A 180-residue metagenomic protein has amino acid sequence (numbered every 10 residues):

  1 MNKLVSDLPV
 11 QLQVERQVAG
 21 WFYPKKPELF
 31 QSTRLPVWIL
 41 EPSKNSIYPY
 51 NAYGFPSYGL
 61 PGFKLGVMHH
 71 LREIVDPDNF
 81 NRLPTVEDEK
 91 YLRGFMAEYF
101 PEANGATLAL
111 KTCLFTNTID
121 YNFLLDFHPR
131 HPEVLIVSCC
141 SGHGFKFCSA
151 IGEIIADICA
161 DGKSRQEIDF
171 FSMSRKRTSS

Functional and structural regions predicted by a protein language model:
M1-R130: Active-site substrate-recognition segment that forms the wall of the catalytic cavity or substrate channel
G94-S180: C-terminal catalytic lobe of FAD-dependent flavoproteins
